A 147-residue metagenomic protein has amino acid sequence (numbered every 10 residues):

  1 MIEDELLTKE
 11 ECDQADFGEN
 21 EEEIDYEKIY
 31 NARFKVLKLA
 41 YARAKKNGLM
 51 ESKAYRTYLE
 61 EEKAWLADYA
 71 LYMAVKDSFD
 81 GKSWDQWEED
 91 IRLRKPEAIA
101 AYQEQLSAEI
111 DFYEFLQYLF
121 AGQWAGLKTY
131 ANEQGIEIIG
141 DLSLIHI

Functional and structural regions predicted by a protein language model:
I2-Y113: Extended, charge-enriched "interface" segments that sit outside catalytic cores
Y72, A131, D141: Conserved, mostly hydrophobic/aromatic
E114, Y118: Conserved phosphate-coordination/catalytic loops
F120-Y130: Active-site neighborhood of glycoside hydrolase catalytic domains
G135-I139: Structural preference for beta-strand elements that scaffold enzyme active sites
I145-I147: Conserved small/polar residues in nucleotide/adenosyl-binding loops
